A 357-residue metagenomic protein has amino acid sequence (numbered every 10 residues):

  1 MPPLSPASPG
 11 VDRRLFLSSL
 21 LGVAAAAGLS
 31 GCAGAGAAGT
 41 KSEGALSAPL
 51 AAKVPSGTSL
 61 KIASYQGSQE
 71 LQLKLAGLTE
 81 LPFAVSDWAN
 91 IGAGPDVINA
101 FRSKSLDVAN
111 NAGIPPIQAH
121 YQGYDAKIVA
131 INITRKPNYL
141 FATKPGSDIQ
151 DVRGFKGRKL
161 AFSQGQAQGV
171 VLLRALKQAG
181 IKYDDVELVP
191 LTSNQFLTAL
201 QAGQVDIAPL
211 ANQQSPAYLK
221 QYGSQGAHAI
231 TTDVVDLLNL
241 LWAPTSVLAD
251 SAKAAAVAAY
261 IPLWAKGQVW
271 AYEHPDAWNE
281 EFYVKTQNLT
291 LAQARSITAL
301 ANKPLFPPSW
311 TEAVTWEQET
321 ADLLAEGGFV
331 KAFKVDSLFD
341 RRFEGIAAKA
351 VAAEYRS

Functional and structural regions predicted by a protein language model:
M1-V11, L15, S19-G28: N-terminal secretory signal peptides
C32-S42: Bacterial lipoprotein signal-peptidase II cleavage site
T40-K182, E187-P190, D206-N212, T232-V235: Short, glycine-/small- and polar/acidic-enriched structural segments that line small-molecule recognition paths
N90, G94, G165-G169, S193 (+5 more regions): Solvent-exposed, acidic/flexible segments
N99, S103, I117, R153 (+8 more regions): Solvent-exposed, polar/charged alpha-helical surfaces in well-ordered, non-transmembrane soluble domains, broadly
I114, Q195-K285: Pocket-lining segment of extracytoplasmic ligand-binding domains
S251-K331: Secondary-structure end/capping motifs
D322-S357: Conserved C-terminal helix/tail region of periplasmic/extracytoplasmic solute-binding proteins
